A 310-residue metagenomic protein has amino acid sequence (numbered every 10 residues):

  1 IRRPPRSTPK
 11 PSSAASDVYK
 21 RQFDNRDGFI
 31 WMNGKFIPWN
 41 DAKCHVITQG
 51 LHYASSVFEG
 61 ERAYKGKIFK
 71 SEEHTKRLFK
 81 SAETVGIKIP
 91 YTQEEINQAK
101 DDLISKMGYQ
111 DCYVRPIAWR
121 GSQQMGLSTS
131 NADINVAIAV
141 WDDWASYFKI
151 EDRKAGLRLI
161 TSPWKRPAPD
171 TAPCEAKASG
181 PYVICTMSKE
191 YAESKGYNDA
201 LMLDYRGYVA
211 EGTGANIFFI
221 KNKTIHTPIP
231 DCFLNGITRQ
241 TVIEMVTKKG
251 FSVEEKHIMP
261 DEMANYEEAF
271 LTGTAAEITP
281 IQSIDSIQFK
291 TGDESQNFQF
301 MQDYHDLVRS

Functional and structural regions predicted by a protein language model:
I1-Y19: Single conserved hydrophobic/aromatic residue that forms the stacking wall/gate of nucleotide- or nucleobase-binding
P5-P9, A118, G180, V242: Sequence-pattern detector for short linear motifs and compositional/periodic biases rather than a specific fold
S13, G108-Y109, T129-S130: Short, surface-exposed loop and linker segments with low hydrophobicity and enrichment for Pro/Ser/Thr
S16-D102, L127-S310: Helix-start/capping segments and mature chain N-termini
I96-Q124, W141: Short, acidic/charged, Gly/Pro-enriched secondary-structure junctions
